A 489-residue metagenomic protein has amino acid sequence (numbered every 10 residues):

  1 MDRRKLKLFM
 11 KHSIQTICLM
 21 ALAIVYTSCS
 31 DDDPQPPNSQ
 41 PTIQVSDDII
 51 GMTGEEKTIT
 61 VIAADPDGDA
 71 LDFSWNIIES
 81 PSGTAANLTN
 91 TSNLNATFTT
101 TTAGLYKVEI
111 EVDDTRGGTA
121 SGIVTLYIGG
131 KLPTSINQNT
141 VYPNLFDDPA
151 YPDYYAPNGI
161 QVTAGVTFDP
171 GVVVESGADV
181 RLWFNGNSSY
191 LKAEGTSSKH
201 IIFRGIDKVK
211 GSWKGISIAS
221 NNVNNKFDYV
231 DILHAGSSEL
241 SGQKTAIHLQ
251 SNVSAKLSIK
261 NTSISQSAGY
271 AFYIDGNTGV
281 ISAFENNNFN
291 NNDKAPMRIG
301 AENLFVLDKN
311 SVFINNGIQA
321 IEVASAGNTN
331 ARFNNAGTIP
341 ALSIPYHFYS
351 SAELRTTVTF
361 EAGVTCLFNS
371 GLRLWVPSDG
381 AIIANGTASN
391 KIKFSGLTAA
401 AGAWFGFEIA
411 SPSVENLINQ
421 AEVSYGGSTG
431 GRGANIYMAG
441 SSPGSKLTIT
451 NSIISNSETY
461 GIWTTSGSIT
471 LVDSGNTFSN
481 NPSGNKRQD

Functional and structural regions predicted by a protein language model:
D2-L6, H12, L19-E55, I78 (+1 more regions): Bacterial Sec-dependent N-terminal signal peptides
S30-S39, Y127-D489: Beta-strand/loop edge motif enriched in small/polar residues
G54-A64: A short beta-strand segment in extracellular, disulfide-stabilized domains
I62-D67, E79, D114: Extracellular acidic, Ser/Thr/Pro-rich low-complexity tracts
D67-S74: Solvent-exposed loop segments of extracellular immunoglobulin-like
N76-F98: Surface-exposed, flexible coil segments in extracellular/virion-facing regions
T102-Y106: Short tyrosine-centred short linear motifs in exposed loops/low-complexity segments
